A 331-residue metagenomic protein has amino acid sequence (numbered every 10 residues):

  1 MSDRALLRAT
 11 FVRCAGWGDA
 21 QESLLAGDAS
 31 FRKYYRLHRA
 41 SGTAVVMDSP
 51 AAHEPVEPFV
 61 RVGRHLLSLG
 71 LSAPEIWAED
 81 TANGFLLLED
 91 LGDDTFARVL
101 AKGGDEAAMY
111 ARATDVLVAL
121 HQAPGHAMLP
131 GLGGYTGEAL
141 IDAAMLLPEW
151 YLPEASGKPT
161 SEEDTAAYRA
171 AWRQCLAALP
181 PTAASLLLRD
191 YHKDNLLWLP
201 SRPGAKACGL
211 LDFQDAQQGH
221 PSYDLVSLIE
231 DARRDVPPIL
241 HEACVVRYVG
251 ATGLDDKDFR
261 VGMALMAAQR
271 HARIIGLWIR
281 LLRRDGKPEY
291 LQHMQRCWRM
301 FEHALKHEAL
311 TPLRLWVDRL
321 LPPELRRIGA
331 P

Functional and structural regions predicted by a protein language model:
M1-F85, D94, S185, L199-G209 (+1 more regions): Conserved NTP-binding catalytic cores of kinases and kinase-like/nucleotidyltransferase enzymes across multiple kinase
R4-A9, R13-C14, G125-G134, A139 (+3 more regions): An alpha-helical support segment within catalytic cores of ATP-dependent transferases
L24, F31-H38, V46, L120 (+2 more regions): Active-site acidic catalytic loop and adjacent metal/ATP-binding pocket of ATP-dependent phosphoryl transfer enzymes
R32-D142, L146, L152-G157, P181: ATP-binding pocket architecture of kinase catalytic cores
M109, S161-C175, C244, Y290-M300: Extended, well-ordered alpha-helical scaffold segments
M145-A155, Q218-D255, A268-D285, C297-L305: Active-site activation/catalytic loop segments of kinase-like enzymes and analogous catalytic loops in related
L254-A264: Acidic, serine/threonine- and proline-rich low-complexity regulatory regions
G276-P331: ATP/Mg2+ or Mg2+-diphosphate-binding catalytic cores that bind nucleotide phosphates or diphosphates via glycine-rich
